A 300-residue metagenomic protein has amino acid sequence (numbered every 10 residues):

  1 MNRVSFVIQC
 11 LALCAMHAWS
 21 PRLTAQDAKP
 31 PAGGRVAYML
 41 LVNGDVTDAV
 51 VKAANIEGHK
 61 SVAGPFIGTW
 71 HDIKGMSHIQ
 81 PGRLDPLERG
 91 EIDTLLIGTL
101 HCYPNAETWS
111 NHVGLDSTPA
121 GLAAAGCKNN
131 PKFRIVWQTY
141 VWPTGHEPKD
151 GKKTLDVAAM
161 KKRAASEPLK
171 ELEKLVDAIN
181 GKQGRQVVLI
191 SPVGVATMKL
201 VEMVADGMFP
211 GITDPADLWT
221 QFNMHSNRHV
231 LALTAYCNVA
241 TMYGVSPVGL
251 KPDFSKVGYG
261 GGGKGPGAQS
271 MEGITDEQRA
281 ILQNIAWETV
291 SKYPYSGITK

Functional and structural regions predicted by a protein language model:
R3-V7: N-terminal export leaders
I8-A18: Bacterial N-terminal signal peptides
A32-A125: Conserved SGNH/GDSL esterase-like catalytic core that processes O-acyl groups on lipids and polysaccharides
D48, D85, K170, K174 (+2 more regions): Solvent-exposed, polar/charged alpha-helical surfaces in well-ordered, non-transmembrane soluble domains, broadly
G64-H71, I190-M198, G258-G260: Acidic helix-start/capping segments at beta-turn-to-alpha-helix junctions
R83-R228, A240, G249: Alpha-helical cap/lid subdomain in secreted, periplasmic, or secretory-pathway luminal O-acyl-processing enzymes
P215-K300: Conserved catalytic region of serine esterases and O-acyltransferases that act on ester linkages in lipids
